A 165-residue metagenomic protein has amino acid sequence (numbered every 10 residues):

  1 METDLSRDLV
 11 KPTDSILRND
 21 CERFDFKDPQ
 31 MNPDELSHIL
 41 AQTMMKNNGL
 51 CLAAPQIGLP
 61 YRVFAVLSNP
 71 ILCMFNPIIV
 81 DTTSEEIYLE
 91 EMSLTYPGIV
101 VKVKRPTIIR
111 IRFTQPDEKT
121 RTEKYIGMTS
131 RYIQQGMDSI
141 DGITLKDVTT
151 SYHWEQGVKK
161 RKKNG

Functional and structural regions predicted by a protein language model:
M1-G165: Positively charged
